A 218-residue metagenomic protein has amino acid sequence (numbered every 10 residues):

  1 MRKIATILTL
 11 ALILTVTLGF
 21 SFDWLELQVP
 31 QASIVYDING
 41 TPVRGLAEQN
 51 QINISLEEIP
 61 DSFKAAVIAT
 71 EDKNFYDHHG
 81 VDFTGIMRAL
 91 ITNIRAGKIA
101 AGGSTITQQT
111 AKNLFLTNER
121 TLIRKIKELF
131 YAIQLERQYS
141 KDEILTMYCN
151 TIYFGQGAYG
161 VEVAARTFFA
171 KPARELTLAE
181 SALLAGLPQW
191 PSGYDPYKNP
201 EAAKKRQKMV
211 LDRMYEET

Functional and structural regions predicted by a protein language model:
M1-T218: Juxtamembrane regions of bacterial inner-membrane/periplasmic proteins, predominantly the peptidoglycan biogenesis
